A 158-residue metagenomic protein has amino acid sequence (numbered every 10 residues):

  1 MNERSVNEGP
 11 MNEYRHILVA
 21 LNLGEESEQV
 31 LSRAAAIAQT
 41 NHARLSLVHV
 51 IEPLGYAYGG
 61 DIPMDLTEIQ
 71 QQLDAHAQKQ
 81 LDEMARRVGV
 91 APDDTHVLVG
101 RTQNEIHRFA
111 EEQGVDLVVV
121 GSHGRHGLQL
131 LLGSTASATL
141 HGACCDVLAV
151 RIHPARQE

Functional and structural regions predicted by a protein language model:
M1-N12, A85-V118, A155-E158: Structural beta-alpha unit
M1-Q29, L117, H141-E158: Intrinsically disordered or low-complexity boundary/linker segments at protein termini and domain junctions
G9-D61: Small/aliphatic-rich secondary-structure junction motif
S46-V48, D94-L98, L148: General small-molecule cofactor/ligand-binding pocket signal
H49-K79, Q157-E158: Acidic, proline/glycine-rich short linear motifs
I62-L66, E112-Q113, A136-A138: Short, hinge-like loop/turn segments at secondary-structure boundaries
A91, T135, A143-C144: Short, structured coil segments at secondary-structure junctions
L117-A138, R156-Q157: Glycine-rich, Arg-bearing micro-motifs that act as flexible, cationic patches
